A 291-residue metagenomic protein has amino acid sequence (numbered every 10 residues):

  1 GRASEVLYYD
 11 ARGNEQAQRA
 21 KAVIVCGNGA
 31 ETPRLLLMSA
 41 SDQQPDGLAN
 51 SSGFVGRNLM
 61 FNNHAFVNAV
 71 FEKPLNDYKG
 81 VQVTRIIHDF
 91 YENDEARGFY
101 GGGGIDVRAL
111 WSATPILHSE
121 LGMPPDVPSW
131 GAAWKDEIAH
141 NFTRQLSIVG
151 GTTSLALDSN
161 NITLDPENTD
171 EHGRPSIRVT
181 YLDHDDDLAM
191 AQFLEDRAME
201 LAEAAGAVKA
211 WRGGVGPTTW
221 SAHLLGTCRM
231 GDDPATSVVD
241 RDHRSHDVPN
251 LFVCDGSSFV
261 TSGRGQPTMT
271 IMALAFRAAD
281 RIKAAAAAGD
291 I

Functional and structural regions predicted by a protein language model:
G1-S4: A conserved short coil-to-beta-strand element within the FAD-binding core of flavoproteins
V6-K79, D255, L274, D280-G289: Glycine-rich loop(s) and the adjacent beta-strand/alpha-helix scaffold that form part
A11, E171, R241: Short, ordered coil/turn segments that flank beta-strands lining enzyme active or ligand-binding pockets
A30-P33, Q192, D196, M269 (+1 more regions): A structural signal for well-ordered alpha-helical segments within the folded catalytic domains of diverse enzymes
S52-I177, D185, L224, H246 (+1 more regions): FAD cofactor-binding and catalytic pocket of flavoenzymes
L59, L164, A198, M230 (+1 more regions): A residue-level signal for conserved active-site and pocket-lining positions in enzyme catalytic cores
T143-S154, D158-S159, R174-S262, T268: A glycine-rich dinucleotide-binding beta-alpha-beta segment and adjacent secondary-structure elements that constitute
T261-I282: A conserved FAD-binding loop/helix module that cradles the flavin
